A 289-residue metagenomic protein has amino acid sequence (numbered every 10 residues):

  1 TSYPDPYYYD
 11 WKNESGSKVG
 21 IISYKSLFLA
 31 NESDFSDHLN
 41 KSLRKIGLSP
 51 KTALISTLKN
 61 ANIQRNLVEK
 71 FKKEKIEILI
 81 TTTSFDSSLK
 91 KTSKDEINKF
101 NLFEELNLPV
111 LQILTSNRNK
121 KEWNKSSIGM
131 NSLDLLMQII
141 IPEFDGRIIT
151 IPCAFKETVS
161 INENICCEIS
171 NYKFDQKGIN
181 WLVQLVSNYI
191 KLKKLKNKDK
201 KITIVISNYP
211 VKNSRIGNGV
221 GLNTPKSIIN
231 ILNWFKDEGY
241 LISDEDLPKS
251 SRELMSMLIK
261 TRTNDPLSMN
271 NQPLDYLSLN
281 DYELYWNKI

Functional and structural regions predicted by a protein language model:
T1-I289: An N-terminal assembly and electron-transfer interface module characteristic of large anaerobic redox and radical
